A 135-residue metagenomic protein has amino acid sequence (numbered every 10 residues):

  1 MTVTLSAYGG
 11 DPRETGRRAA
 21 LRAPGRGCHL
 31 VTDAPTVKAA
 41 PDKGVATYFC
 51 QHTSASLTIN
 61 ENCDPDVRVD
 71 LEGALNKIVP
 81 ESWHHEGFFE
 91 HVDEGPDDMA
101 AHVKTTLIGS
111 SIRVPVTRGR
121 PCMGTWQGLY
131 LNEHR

Functional and structural regions predicted by a protein language model:
M1-R135: Active-site histidine-anchored catalytic micro-motif
